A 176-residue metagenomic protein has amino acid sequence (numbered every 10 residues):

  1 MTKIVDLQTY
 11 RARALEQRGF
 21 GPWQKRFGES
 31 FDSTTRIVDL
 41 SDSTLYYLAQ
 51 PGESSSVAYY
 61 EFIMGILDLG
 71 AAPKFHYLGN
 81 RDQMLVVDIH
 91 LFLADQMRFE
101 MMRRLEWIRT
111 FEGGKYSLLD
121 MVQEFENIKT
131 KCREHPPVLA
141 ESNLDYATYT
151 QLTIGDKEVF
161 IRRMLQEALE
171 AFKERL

Functional and structural regions predicted by a protein language model:
Y10-L45: Leu/Val/Ala/Ile-rich N-terminal alpha-helices, chiefly Sec-type signal peptides and the beginnings
A12-F20, D32, D68, A72 (+4 more regions): Generic surface-pattern signal
P22, P51, P73, P136-P137: Proline-rich intrinsically disordered, low-complexity coils
Y46-F111, Y116-D120, D156, I161-L165: Intrinsically disordered, low-complexity regulatory segments
K115-L176: Amphipathic alpha-helical binding modules
